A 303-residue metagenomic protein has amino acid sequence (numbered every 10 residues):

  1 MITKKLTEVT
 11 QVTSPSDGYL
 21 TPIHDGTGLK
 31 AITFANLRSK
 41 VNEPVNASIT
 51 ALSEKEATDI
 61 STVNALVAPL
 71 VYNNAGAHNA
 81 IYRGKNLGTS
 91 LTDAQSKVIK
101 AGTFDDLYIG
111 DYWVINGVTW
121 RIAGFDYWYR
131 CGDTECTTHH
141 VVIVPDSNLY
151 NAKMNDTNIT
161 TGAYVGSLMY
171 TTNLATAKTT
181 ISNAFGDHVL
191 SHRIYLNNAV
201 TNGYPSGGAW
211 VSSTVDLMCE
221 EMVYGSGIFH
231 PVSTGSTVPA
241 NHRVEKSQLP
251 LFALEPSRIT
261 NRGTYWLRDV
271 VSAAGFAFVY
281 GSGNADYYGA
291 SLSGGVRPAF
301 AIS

Functional and structural regions predicted by a protein language model:
M1, K5, A31, A47-A51 (+3 more regions): A detector of low-complexity, intrinsically disordered, Ser/Thr/Gly/Pro/Ala-rich segments
I2-P44: Extracellular repetitive beta-rich solenoid segments
I2-T3, G28, P44, S53 (+3 more regions): Generic N-terminal leader/processing signal
L37, V45-A47, T62, F185 (+2 more regions): Enrichment for repetitive, rod-forming helical segments
V41-N74: Heptad-repeat coiled-coil amphipathic alpha-helices that mediate oligomerization/assembly
A68-S303: Collagenous Gly-X-Y triple-helix signature in extracellular proteins
